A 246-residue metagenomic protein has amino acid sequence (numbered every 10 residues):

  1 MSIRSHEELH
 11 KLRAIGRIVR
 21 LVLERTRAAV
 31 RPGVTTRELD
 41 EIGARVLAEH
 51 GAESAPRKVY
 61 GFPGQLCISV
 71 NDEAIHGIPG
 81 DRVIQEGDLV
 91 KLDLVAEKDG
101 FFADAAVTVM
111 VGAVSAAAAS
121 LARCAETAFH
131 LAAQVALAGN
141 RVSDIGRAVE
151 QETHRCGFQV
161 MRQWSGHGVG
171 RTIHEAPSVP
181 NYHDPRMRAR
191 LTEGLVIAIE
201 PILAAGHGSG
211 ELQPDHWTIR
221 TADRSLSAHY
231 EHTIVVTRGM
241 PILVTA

Functional and structural regions predicted by a protein language model:
M1-A246: Active-site neighborhoods and metal-handling regions in enzymes and metal-associated proteins
